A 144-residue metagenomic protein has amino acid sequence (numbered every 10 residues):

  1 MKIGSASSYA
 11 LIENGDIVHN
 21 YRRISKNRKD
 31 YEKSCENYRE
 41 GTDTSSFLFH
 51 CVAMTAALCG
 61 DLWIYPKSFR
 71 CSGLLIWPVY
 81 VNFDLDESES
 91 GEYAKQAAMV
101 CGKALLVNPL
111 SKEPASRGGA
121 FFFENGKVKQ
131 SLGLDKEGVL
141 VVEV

Functional and structural regions predicted by a protein language model:
K2-G73, D86-E89: Active-site catalytic loop in hydrolytic enzyme cores
I12-D16, F123-K127, V144: Short acidic-glycine loop/turn motifs at beta-strand connectors
F47, L140-V144: Generic detection of short hydrophobic beta-strand segments and adjacent strand-loop junctions
W63-V139: CN hydrolase (nitrilase-like) catalytic-core segments centered on the catalytic cysteine and neighboring Lys/Glu
